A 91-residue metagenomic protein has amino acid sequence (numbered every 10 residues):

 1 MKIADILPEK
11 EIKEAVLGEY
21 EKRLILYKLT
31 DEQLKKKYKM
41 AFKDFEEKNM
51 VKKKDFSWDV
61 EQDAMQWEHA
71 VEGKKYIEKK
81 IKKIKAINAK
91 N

Functional and structural regions predicted by a protein language model:
M1-L17, K52: Short, charge-rich amphipathic alpha-helices with coiled-coil/heptad character
I3-D5, R23, E46: Hydrophobic alpha-helical segments with strong N-terminal bias
I3-L7, K79, K83-N91: Short acidic DE-rich linear segments
K13, L17-Y27, D31-L34, A70-I77 (+1 more regions): Amphipathic alpha-helical coiled-coil segments
Q33-W58: Short E/K-rich amphipathic alpha-helical oligomerization segments
V51-E68, E72: Short, glycine/alanine-rich amphipathic alpha-helical segment that often forms an alpha-turn-alpha hairpin
